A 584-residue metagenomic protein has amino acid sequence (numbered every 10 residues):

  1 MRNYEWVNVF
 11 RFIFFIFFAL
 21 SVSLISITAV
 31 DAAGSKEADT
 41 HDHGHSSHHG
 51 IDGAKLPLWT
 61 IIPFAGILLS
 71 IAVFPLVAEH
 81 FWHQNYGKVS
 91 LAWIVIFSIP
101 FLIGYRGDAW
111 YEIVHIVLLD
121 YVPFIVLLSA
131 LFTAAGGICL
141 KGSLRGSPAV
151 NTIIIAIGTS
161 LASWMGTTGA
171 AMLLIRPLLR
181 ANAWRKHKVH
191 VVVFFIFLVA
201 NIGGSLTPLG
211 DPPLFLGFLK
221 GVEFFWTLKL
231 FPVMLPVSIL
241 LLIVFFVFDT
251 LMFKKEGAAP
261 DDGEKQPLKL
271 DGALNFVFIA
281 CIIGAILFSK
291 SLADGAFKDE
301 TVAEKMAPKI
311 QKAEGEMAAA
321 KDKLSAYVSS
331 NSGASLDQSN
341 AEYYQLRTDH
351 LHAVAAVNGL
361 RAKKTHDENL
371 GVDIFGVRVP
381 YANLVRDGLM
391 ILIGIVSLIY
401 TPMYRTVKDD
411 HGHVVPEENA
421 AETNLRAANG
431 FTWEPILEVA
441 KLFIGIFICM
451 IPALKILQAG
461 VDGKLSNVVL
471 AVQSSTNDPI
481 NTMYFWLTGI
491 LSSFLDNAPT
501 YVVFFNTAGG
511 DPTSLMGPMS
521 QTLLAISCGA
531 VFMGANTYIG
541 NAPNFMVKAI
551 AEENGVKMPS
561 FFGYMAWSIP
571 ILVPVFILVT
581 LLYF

Functional and structural regions predicted by a protein language model:
A29-A33, E79-H80, S98-D120, F132-S147 (+4 more regions): Transmembrane alpha-helix boundary signature
T60-I71, N85-P100, Y121-A130, D271-C281 (+3 more regions): Hydrophobic mid-bilayer segments of alpha-helices in multi-pass membrane transport proteins, especially secondary
H83-I94, L118, V122, L144-A156 (+4 more regions): Cytoplasmic-side transmembrane-helix entry/capping segments in multi-pass membrane proteins
P100-F101, A162, L173-H187, V191-V193 (+5 more regions): Membrane-interfacial helix-loop connectors
I116-L128, W226-V244, D373-L392, Y484-L487 (+1 more regions): Alpha-helical transmembrane segments
H187, L206, L216, F225-L270 (+2 more regions): Juxtamembrane and boundary regions of transmembrane helices in multi-pass small-molecule transporters and channels
D249-L274, G412-H413, A420-W433: Flexible interhelical linker loops that connect adjacent transmembrane helices in multi-pass membrane transporters
I279-V503: Transmembrane helical segments that form the transport core of multi-pass membrane transport proteins
